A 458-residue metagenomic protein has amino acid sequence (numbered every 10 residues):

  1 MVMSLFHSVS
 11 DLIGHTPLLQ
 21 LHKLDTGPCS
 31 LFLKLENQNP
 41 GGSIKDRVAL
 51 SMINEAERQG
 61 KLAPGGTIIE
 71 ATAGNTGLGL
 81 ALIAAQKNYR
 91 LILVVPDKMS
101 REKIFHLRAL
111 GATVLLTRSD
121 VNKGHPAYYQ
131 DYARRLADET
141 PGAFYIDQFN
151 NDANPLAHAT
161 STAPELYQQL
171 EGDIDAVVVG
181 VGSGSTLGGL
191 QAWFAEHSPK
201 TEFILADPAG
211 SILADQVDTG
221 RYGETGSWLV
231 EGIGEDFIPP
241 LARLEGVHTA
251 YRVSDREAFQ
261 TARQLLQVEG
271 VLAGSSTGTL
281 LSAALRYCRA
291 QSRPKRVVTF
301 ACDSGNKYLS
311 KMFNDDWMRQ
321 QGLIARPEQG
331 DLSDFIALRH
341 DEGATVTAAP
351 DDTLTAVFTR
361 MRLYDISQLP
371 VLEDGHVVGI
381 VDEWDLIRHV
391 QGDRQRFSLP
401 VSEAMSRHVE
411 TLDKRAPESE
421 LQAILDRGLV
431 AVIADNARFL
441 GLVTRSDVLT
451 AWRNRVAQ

Functional and structural regions predicted by a protein language model:
M1-F335: PLP-dependent amino-acid enzyme catalytic core
K98-R101, A344-T345, L354: Short glycine/proline-centered loop/turn elements that form peptide/ligand docking sites
G246, G330-T345, D352, F397-V409: Bateman (tandem CBS) regulatory domains
V346-D365, L372-E373, V390, E410-L429 (+2 more regions): The conserved cystathionine-beta-synthase
V377-I380, E418, F439-L442: Glycine-rich acetyl-CoA-binding "A-motif" of GNAT/NAT acetyltransferases
